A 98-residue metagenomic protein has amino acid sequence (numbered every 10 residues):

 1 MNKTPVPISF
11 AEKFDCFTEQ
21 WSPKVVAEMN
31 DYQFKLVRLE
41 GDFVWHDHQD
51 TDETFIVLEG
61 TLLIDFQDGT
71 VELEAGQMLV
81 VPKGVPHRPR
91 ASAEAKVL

Functional and structural regions predicted by a protein language model:
M1-K35: A short, N-terminal "cap"/entry segment at the start of jelly-roll beta-barrel domains of the cupin/DSBH fold
E19-Q20, Q33-Q49: Conserved short histidine dyad/triad with adjacent acidic residue
N30, L58-E59, E74-A75, A93: A cytosolic small-molecule/anion-sensing beta-strand core signal
D31-Q33, E40-D42, T61-L63, T70: Short, charged/polar surface micro-motifs in flexible loops or helix N-caps
Y32-F34, D52, A95: Change "...and in nucleic-acid phosphodiester-cleaving endonucleases..." to "...and in nucleic-acid processing enzymes
R38-E40, H48-D65: Short, conserved beta-strand element in jelly-roll/cupin
Q67-K83: Short acidic-glycine-tyrosine-enriched beta hairpin
K83-L98: Ligand-binding loop in jelly-roll beta-barrel domains
